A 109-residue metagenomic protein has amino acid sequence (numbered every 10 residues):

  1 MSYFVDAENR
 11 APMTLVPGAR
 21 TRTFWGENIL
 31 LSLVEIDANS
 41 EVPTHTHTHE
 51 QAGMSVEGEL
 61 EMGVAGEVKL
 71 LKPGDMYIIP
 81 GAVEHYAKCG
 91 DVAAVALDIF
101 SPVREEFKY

Functional and structural regions predicted by a protein language model:
M1-N28, Y109: A short, N-terminal "cap"/entry segment at the start of jelly-roll beta-barrel domains of the cupin/DSBH fold
L30, E59-E61, V68, E84 (+1 more regions): Structural motif
S32-T46: Conserved short histidine dyad/triad with adjacent acidic residue
E41-V42, E61, Y77, G81-Y86: Histidine-centered metal-chelating micro-motifs
P43, A52, E67-L70: Short, surface-exposed secondary-structure edge patches
H49-L60, A65: Glycine- and acidic-residue-biased ligand/ion/polar-headgroup-sensing regions
G66-G81: Short acidic-glycine-tyrosine-enriched beta hairpin
G81-E106: Ligand-binding loop in jelly-roll beta-barrel domains
